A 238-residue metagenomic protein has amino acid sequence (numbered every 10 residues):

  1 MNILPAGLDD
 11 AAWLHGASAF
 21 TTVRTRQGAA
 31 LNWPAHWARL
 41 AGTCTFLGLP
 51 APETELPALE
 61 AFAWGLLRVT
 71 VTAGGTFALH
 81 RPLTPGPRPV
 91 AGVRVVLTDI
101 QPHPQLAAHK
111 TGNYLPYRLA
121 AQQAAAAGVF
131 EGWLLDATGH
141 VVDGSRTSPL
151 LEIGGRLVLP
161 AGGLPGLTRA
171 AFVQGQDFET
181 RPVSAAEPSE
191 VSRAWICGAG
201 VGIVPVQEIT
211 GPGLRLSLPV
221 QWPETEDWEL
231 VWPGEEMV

Functional and structural regions predicted by a protein language model:
M1-W133, A137-T138, L164, R169-V238: Conserved alpha/beta cores of soluble small-molecule-handling proteins
H140-P160: Glycine- and Gly-Pro-enriched alpha-helical subdomains that act as flexible, kink-prone "lid/hinge" or packing modules
